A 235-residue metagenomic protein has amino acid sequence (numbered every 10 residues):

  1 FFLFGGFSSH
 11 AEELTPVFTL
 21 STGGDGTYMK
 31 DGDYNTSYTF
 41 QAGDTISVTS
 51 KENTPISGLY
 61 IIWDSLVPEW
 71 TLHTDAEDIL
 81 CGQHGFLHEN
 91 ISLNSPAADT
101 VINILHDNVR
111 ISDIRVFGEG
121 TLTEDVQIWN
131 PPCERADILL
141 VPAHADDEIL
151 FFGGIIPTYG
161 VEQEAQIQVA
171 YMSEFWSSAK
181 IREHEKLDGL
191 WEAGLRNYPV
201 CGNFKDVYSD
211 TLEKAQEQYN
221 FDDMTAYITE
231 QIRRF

Functional and structural regions predicted by a protein language model:
F4-E12: Sec-dependent signal peptide cleavage junction
A11-T19: N-terminal intrinsically disordered, low-complexity tails enriched in polar/charged
P16, G24, D33, G43-V48 (+3 more regions): Active-site beta-strand->loop->alpha-helix modules in alpha/beta enzyme cores, enriched in Gly/His/Asp(Glu)
T27-M29: Positively charged, hydrophobic/aromatic-enriched amphipathic segments
D31-Y34, Y38: A general sequence property marking short-to-moderate contiguous segments in secreted/outer-membrane adhesion
N53: Short, surface-exposed binding/anchoring microloops in extracellular/periplasmic proteins
W70-L72: Short beta-strand elements bearing conserved aromatic residues within extracellular beta-rich modules
